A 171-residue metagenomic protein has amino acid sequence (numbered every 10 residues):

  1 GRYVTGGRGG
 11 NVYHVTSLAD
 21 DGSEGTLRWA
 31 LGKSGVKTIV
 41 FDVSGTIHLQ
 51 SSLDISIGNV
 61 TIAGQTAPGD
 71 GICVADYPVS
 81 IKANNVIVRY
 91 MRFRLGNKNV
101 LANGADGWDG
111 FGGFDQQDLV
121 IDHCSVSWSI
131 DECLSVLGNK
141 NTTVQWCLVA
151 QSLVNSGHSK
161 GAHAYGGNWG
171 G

Functional and structural regions predicted by a protein language model:
G1-I39: Acidic Gly/Asp/Thr-rich repetitive segments characteristic of extracellular carbohydrate-active and adhesion proteins
V4-R8, S23, V43, S56 (+2 more regions): Intrinsically disordered, low-complexity segments enriched in small/polar residues
G10-V12, V36-I39, S44, N59 (+2 more regions): A common structural microfeature
S17-L18, D42-S44, Q65, S129: Active-site-proximal beta-strand/loop segments in catalytic clefts of secreted hydrolases
A30-K37, D42, Q65-G69, R94: Generic N-terminal helix/loop capping motif
H48-G171: Right-handed parallel beta-helix
